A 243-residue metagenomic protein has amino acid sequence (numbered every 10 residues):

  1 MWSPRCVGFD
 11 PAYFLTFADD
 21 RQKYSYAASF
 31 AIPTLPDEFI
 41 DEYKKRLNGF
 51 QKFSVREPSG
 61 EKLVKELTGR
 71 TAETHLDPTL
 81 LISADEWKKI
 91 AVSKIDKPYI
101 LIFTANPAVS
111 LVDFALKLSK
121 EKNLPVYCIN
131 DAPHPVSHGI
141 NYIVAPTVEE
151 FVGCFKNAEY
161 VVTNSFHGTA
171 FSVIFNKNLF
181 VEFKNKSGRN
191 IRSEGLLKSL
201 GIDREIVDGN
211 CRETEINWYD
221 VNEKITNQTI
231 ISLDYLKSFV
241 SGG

Functional and structural regions predicted by a protein language model:
M1-K45: Aromatic- and Gly/Pro-rich donor/ligand-binding loops that form nucleotide- or phosphate-bearing donor binding pockets
A18-D20, W87-Y99, G242-G243: Nucleotide-sugar donor-binding and catalytic loop/hinge architecture of NDP-sugar-dependent glycosyltransferases
Y24-I32, G60-V64, T104-A105, S110-T147 (+1 more regions): Catalytic donor nucleotide-activated moiety binding site of glycosyltransferases and closely related
I32-E38, L80-S93: Acidic anion/phosphate-binding donor-loop and adjacent secondary structure in glycosyltransferase catalytic cores
Q51-E57, V162: A short beta-strand/loop micro-motif in the catalytic core of glycosyltransferases that engages the nucleotide-sugar
A72-L80, A84, D131-A132, V136-N164: Donor nucleotide-activated moiety binding/catalytic core segment of transferases that use nucleotide-activated donors
Y142, L196-G243: Leloir-type glycosyltransferase catalytic cores
C154-G195: A donor-sugar binding/catalytic signature common to diverse glycosyltransferases and related nucleotide-sugar
